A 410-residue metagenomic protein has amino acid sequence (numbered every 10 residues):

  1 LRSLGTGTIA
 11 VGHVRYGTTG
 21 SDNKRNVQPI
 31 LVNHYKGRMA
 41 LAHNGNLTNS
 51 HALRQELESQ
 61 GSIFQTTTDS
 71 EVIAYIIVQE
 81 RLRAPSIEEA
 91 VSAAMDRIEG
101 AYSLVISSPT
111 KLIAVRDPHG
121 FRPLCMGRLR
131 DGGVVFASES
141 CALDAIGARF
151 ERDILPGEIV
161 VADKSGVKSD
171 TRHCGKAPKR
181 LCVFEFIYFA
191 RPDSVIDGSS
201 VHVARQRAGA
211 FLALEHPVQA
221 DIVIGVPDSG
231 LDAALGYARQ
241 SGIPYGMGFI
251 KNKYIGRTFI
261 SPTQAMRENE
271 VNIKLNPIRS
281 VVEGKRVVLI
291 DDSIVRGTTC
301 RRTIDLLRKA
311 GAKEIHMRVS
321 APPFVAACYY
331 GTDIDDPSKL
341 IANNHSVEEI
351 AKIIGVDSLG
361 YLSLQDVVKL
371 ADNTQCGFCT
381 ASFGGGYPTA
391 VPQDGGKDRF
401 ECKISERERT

Functional and structural regions predicted by a protein language model:
L1-P156, V161-A220, V226, E314: Conserved short alpha-helical segments that host acidic/polar catalytic motifs at enzyme active sites
T18-T19, N49, I113, F121-R122 (+7 more regions): Flexible loop/turn segments at secondary-structure boundaries
N26-V27, Q79-L82, I260-A265, G331-D333 (+1 more regions): Short, surface-exposed amphipathic charged segments that create phosphate/polyanion-binding patches used for binding
S62, R83-A84, P217-D221, R239-G246 (+2 more regions): Secondary-structure transition/capping motifs at alpha-helix termini and the adjoining loop/turn into the next element
T66, E71-A74, Y245-G256, I353-A371: A conserved beta-strand->alpha-helix junction
M95, T110-K111, R128, G147-D153 (+2 more regions): PRPP-dependent phosphoribosyltransferase catalytic core
V223, G230-Y237, S241, Y245 (+1 more regions): Extended, hydrophobic alpha-helical segments in both membrane/secreted and soluble proteins
G242-V287, T298, V325-T332: Short, glycine/charge-rich flexible loops or terminal/linker lids adjacent to PRPP-binding catalytic cores
